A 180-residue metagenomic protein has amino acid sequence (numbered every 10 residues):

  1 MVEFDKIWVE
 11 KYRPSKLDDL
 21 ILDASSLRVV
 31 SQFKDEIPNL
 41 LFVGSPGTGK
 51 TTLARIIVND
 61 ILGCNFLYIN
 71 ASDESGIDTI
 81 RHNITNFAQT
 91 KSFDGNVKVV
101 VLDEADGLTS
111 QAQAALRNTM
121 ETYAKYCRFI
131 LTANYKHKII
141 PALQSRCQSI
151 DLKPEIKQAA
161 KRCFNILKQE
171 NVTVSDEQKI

Functional and structural regions predicted by a protein language model:
M1-K168, V172-I180: P-loop/Walker A NTP-binding region and its immediately flanking N-terminal helices in P-loop NTPase folds
